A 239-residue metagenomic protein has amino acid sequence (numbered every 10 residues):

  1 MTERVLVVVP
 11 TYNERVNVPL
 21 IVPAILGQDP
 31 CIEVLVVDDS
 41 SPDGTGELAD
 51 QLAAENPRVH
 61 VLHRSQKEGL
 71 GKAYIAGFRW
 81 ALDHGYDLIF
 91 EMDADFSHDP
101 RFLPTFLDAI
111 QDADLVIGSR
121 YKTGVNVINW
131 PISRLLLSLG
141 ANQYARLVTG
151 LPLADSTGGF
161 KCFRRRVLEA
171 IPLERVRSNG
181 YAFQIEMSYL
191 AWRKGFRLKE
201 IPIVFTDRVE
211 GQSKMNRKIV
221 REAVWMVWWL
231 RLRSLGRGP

Functional and structural regions predicted by a protein language model:
M1-V5, V148-G150, L173-P239: Hydrophobic helical membrane-anchoring modules
E3-V5, L26-V36, G44, R58-V59: Short loop->beta transition adjacent to catalytic acidic/histidine clusters or analogous donor-positioning motifs
V9, V22, C31-S41, L62-H63 (+1 more regions): Short beta-strand/loop segment that forms part of the nucleotide-sugar
N13-G27: Short, well-formed alpha-helical segments that are part of the catalytic scaffolds of diverse glycosyltransferases
E14-N17, S41, D99: Donor nucleotide-sugar binding loop of glycosyltransferases
D38-L48, F96: A conserved acidic beta->alpha catalytic loop
R64-D83, L88, P100-Y181, R208-W225: Acceptor/aglycone-binding surface of glycosyltransferases and processive sugar-polymer synthases
E91, I117-S119, I201-I203: Short glycine/serine/threonine-enriched helix-capping/active-site loop that flanks the nucleotide-sugar donor pocket
